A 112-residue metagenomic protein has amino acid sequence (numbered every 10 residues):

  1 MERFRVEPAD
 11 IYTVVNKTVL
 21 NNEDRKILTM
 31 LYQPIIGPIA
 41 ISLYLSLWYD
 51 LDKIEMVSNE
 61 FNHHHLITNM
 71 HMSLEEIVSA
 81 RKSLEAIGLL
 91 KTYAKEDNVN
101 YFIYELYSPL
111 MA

Functional and structural regions predicted by a protein language model:
M1-M56: Short recognition helix of helix-turn-helix/winged-helix DNA-binding domains
P8-I11, L31-Y32, I39, S46 (+5 more regions): Generic ordered-secondary-structure signal
S42, I103-E105: Generic structural signal for residues positioned in beta-strands
D50-F102: Winged helix-turn-helix DNA-binding recognition segment
E105-A112: Short, amphipathic alpha-helical interaction segments positioned at domain boundaries
